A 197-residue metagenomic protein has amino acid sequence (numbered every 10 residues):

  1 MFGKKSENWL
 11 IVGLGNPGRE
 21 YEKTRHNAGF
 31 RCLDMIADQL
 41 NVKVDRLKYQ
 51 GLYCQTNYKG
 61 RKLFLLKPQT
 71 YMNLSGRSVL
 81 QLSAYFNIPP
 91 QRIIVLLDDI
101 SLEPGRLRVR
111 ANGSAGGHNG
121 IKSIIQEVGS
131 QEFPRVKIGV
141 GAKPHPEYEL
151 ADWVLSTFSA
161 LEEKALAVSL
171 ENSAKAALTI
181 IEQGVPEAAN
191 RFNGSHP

Functional and structural regions predicted by a protein language model:
M1-N112, K122-K137, K143-E149, S156 (+1 more regions): Nucleotide and nucleotide-moiety/phosphate-recognizing core
G117-G120: Hydrophobic alpha-helical segments within soluble ligand-binding/sensing domains
